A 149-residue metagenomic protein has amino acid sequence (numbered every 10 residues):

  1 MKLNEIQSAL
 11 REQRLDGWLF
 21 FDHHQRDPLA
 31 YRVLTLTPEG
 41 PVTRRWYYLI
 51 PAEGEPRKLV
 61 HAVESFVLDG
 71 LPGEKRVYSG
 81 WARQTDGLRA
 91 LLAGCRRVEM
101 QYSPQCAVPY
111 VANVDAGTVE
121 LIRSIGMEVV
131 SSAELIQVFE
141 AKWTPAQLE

Functional and structural regions predicted by a protein language model:
M1-G87: N-terminal accessory/capping or targeting/presequence segment of soluble
M1-N4, A82-E149: Flexible, acidic/His-enriched mid-domain "rim/lid" segments that flank
